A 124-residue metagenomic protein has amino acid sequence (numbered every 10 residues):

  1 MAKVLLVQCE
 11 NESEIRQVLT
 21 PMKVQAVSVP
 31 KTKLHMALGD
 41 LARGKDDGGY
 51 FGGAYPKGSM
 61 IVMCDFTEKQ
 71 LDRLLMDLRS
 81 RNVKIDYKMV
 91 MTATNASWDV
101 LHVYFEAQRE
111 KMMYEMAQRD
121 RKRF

Functional and structural regions predicted by a protein language model:
M1-R43, R121-K122: N-terminal, charge-rich interaction modules
K3, S13-Q17, V27-S28, L71 (+1 more regions): Helix-rich interaction surfaces within compact, conserved domain-sized segments that mediate assembly or partner
K23-A26, D46-F51, P56, I85-K88: Sparse, context-dependent recognition of short Cys/His-centered cofactor- or disulfide-binding micro-motifs
L34-M63: Short, intrinsically disordered low-complexity segments
G53-R81: Mid-chain, well-packed structural core segment of small domains
